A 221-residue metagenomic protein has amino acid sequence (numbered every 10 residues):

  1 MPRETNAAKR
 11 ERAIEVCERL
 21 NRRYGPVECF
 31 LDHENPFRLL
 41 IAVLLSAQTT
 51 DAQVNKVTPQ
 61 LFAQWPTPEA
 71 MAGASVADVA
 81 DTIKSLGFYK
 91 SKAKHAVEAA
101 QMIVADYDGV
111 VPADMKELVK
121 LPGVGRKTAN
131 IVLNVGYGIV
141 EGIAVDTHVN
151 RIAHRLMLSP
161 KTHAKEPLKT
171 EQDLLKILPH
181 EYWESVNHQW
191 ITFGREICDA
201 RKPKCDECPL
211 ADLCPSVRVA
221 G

Functional and structural regions predicted by a protein language model:
P2-G221: Catalytic cores of DNA base-excision repair glycosylases
